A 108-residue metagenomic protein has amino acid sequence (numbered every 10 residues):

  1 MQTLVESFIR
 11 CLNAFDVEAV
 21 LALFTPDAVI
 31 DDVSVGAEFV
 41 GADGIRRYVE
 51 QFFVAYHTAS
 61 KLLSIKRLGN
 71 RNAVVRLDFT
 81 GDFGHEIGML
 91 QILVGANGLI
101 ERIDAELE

Functional and structural regions predicted by a protein language model:
M1-A22: Short, low-complexity N-terminal intrinsically disordered segments enriched in polar/charged residues
L4, D16, Y48-V49, G88: Hydrophobic alpha-helical segments typical of transmembrane helices and their membrane-interface/capping positions
C11, V35-G36, Q91: Short N-terminal micro-motifs specific to bacterial/archaeal maturation and metal-cluster initiation sites
N13, A28, G81-F83: Flexible interhelical turns and helix-capping residues at alpha-helix boundaries within structured domains
E18-L21, P26-L68: A solvent-exposed, acidic/Ser-Thr-rich amphipathic alpha-helical stretch
E50-E108: A beta-strand edge to alpha-helix "cap/lid" segment located at domain peripheries
